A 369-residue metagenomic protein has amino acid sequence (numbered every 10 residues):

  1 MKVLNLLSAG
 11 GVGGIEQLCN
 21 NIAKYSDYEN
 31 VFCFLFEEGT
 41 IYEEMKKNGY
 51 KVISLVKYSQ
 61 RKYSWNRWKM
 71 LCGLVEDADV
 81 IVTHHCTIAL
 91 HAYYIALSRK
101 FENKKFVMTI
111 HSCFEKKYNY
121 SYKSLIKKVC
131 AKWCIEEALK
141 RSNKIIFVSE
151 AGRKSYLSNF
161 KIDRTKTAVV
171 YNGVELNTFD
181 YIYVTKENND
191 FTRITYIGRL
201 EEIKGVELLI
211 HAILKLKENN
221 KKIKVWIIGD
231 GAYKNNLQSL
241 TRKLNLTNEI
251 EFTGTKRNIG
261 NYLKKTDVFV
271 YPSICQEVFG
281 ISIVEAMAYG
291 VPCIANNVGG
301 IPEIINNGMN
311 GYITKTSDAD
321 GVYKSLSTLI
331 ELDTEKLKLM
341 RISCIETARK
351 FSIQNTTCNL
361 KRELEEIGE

Functional and structural regions predicted by a protein language model:
N5-Y63, N159, K166, A232: N-terminal strand-loop element at the rim of the active site of nucleotide-sugar-dependent glycosyltransferases
G13-N21, T192, Y196-E218, A232-Q238 (+2 more regions): A conserved mid-protein helix/loop that constitutes part of the nucleotide-sugar donor-binding site
F34, P292-A295, I305: Short hydrophobic beta-strand element within catalytic cores of glycosyltransferases and related nucleotide-activated
K62-R67, E115-E137: Nucleotide-sugar donor phosphate/pyrophosphate-binding loop at the beta->alpha transition of glycosyltransferases
T83-H91, I110-C113: Short His-centered aromatic/hydrophobic patch
A151, G173: Carbohydrate-associated surface elements
Y233-N236, T247-K256, Y262, Y312-I313: Active-site donor-binding acidic/aromatic loop of nucleotide-activated sugar and phosphosugar transferases involved
N307-G308, Y312-D320, T328-T334: Conserved acidic donor-binding segment of nucleotide-sugar-dependent glycosyltransferases
